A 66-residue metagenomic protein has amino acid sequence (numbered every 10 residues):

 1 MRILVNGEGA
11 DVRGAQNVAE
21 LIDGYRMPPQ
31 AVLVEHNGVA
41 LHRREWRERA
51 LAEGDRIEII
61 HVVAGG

Functional and structural regions predicted by a protein language model:
M1-G65: Ubiquitin-like/PB1-type beta-grasp interaction modules and other compact soluble beta-rich domains
